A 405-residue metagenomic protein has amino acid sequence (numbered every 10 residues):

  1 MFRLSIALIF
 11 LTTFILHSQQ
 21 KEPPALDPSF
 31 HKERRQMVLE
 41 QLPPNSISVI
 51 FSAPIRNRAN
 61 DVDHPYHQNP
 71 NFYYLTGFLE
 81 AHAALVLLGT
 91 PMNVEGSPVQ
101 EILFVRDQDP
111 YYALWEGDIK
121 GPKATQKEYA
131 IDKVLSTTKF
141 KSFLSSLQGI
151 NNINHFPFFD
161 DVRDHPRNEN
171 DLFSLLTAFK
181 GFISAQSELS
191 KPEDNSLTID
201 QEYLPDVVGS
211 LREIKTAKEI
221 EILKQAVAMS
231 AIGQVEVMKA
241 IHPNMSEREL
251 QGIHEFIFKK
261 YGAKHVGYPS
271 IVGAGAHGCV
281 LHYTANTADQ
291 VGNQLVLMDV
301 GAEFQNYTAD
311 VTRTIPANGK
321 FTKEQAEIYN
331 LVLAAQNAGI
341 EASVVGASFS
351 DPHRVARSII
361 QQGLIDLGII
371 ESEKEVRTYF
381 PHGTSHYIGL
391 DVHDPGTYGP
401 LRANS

Functional and structural regions predicted by a protein language model:
M1-L8: Sec-dependent signal peptide recognition, specifically the positively charged N-region followed immediately by
L8-F10, R377: Residue-level detector of alpha-helix boundary/anchor positions
F10-H17: Hydrophobic h-region of N-terminal signal peptides that target proteins for export in Gram-negative bacteria
Q19-S405: Active-site neighborhoods and metal-handling regions in enzymes and metal-associated proteins
